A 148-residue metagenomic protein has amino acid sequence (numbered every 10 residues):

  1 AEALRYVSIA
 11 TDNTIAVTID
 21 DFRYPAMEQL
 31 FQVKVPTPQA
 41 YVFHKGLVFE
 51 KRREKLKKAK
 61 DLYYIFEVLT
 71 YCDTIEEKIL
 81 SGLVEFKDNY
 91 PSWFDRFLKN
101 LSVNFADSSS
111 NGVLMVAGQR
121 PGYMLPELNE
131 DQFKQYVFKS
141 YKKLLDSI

Functional and structural regions predicted by a protein language model:
A1-I148: Compositionally biased terminal segments of proteins
